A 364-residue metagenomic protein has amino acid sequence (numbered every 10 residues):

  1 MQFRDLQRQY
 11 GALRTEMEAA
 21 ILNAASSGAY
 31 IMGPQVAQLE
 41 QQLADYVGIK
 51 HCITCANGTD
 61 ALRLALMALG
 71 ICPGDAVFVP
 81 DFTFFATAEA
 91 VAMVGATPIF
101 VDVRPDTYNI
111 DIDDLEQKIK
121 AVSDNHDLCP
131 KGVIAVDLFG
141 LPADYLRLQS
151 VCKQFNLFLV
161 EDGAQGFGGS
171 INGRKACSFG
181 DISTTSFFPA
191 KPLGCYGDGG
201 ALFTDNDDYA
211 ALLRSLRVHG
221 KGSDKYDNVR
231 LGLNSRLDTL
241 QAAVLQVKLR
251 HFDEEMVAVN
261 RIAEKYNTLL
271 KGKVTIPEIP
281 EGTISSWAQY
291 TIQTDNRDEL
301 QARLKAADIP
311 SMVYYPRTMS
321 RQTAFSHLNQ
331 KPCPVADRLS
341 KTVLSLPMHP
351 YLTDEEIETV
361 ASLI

Functional and structural regions predicted by a protein language model:
M1-A29, A307, P347: N-terminal "arm"/small-domain region of PLP-dependent enzymes with the aminotransferase-like
G28-A76, A90-A92, F100-D102, N125 (+1 more regions): Phosphate-binding glycine-rich loop
V36-Q41, Y46-K50, D113, Q117 (+6 more regions): PLP-dependent aminotransferase class I/II
P80-D81, F100-R104, Y315: Short beta->alpha connector loops at strand-helix junctions that form conserved, small/polar/Pro-enriched
T83-A88: Conserved coil-to-alpha-helix start sites within the AMP-binding
G95: Structured binding elements
D106-C195, F203, S345: Active-site phosphate-binding strand-loop segment of PLP-dependent enzymes
